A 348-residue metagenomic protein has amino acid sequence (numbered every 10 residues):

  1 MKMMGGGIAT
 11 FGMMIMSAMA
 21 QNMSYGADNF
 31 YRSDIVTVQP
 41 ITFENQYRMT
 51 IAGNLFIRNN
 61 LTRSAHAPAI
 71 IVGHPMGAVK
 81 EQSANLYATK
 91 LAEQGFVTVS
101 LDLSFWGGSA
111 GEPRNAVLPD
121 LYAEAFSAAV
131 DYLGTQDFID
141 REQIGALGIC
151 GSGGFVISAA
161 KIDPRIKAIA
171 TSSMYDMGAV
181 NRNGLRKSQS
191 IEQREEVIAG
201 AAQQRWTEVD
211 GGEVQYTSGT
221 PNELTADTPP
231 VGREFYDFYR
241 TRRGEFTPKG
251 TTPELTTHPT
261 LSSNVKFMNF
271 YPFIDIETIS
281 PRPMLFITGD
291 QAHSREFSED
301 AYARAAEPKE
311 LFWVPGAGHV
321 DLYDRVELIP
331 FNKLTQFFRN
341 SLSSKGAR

Functional and structural regions predicted by a protein language model:
N22-A65, Y323: N-terminal cap/lid segment of alpha/beta-hydrolase-fold proteins
A65-P75: Short beta-strand element of the alpha/beta-hydrolase
G77-T89, L103: The serine-hydrolase catalytic nucleophile loop
K80-S83, W106-E142, D324, L328-P330: Catalytic nucleophile-loop/oxyanion-hole region of alpha/beta-hydrolase and closely related hydrolase-like folds
K90-A110: Conserved alpha/beta-hydrolase
I157-T241: Alpha/beta-hydrolase-fold enzymes
I279-S280, F286-T288: Short beta-strand/loop motif that positions the catalytic acidic residue of the alpha/beta-hydrolase fold
P315-V320, D324-R348: Catalytic active-site module of serine/aspartate enzymes centered on a nucleophile-bearing elbow/loop
